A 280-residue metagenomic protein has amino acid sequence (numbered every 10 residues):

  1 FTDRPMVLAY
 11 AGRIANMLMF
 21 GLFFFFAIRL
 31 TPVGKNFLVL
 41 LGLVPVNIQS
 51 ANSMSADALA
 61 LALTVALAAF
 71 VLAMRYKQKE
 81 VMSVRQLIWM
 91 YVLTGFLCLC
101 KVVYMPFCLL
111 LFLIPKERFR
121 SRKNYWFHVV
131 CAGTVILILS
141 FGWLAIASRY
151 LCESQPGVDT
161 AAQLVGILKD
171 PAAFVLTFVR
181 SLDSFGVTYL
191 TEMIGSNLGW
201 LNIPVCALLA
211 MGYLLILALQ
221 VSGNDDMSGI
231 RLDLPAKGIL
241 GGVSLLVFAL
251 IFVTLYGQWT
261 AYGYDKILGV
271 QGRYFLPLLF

Functional and structural regions predicted by a protein language model:
F1, F141-D226: Membrane-lumen/periplasm interface segments of multi-pass, membrane-embedded glycan/lipid transferases
T2-G21: Loop-to-helix entry region of an early transmembrane alpha helix in multi-pass inner-membrane enzymes
D3-M6, F25-P45: Transmembrane-helix signature of polytopic, membrane-embedded enzymes that assemble or transfer cell-envelope glycans
F25-F26, L61-Q78, M90-T94: Specific aromatic-rich, kink-prone transmembrane helix
I48-Q49, Q86-V102, F107-L113: Membrane-interface alpha helices of multi-pass inner-membrane proteins
S53-A60: Short acidic/glycine- and proline-prone juxtamembrane loop motifs at membrane-interface regions of multi-pass membrane
F70-Q78, R85, M105-I136: Perimembrane helix-loop-helix junctions
L87-T94, R118-I146, K237-L246: Hydrophobic alpha-helical membrane-interfacial segments at the cytosolic entry of transmembrane helices
